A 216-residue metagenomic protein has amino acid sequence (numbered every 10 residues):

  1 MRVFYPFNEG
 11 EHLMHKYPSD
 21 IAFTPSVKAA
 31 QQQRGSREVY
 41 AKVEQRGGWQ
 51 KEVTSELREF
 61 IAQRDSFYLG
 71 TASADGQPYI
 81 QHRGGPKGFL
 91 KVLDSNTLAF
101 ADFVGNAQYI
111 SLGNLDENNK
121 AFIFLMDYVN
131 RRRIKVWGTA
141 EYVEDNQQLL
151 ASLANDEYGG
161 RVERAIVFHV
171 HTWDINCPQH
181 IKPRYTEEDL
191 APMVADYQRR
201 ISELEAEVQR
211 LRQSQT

Functional and structural regions predicted by a protein language model:
R2-T216: Binding-site signature for planar aromatic cofactors or substrates
